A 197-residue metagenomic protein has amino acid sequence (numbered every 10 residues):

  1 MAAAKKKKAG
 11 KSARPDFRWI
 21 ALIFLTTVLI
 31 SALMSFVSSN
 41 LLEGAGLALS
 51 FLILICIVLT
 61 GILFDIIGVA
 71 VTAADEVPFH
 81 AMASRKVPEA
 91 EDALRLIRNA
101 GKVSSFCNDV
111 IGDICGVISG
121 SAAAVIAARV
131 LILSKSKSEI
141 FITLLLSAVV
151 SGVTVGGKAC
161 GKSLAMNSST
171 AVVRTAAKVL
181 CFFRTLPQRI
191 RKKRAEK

Functional and structural regions predicted by a protein language model:
M1-K197: Membrane-embedded alpha-helical segments of inner-membrane proteins
